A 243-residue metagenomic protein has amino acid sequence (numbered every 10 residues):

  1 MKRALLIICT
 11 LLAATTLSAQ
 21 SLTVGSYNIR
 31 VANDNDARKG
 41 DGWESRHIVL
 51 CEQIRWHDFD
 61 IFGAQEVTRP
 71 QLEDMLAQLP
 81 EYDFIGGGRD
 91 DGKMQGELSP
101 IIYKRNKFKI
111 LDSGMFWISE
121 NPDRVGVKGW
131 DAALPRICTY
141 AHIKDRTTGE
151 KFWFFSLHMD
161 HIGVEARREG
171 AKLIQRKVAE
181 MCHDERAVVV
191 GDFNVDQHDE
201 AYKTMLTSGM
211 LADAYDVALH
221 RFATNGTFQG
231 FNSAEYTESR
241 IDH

Functional and structural regions predicted by a protein language model:
M1-S21: Bacterial Sec-dependent N-terminal signal peptides
S18-Q78, R89-G96, K172: N-terminal, active-site-proximal structural segment of metallo-dependent hydrolase catalytic domains
S21-D36, S99, L111-F116, E150-D160: Active-site-proximal beta-strand elements of phosphoester/diester hydrolases
Y27, Q65, L157, G191-D192: Active-site flanking residues adjacent to catalytic metal/cofactor-binding acidic residues
V31-N33, V67-L72, H161-V164, N194-Y202 (+2 more regions): Active-site environment of divalent metal-dependent phosphoester hydrolases
I61-W153: Structured beta-strand-rich core segments of catalytic domains in phosphoester-bond hydrolases
I85-K104, S119-R124, D131-I137, D184 (+1 more regions): Active site of divalent-metal-dependent phosphoester/diester hydrolases
I137-F155, V164-M205: His/acidic metal-ligating clusters that form di-metal
